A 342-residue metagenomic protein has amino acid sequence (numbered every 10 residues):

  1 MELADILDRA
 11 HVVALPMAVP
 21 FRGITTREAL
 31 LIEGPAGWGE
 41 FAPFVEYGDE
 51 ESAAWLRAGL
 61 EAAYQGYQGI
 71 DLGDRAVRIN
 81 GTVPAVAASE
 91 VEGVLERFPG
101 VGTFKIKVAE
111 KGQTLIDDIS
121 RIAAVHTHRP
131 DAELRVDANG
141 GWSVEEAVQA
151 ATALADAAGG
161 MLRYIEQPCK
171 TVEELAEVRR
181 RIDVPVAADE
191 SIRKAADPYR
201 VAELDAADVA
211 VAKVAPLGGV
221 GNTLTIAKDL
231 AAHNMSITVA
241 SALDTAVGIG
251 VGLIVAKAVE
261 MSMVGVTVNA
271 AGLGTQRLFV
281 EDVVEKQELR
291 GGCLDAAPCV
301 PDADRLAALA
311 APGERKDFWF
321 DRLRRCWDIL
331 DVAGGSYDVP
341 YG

Functional and structural regions predicted by a protein language model:
M1-R135, N139-A158, V283-G342: N-terminal capping/lid subdomain adjacent to the active-site entrance of alpha/beta enzymes
I32-G34, F104, D137, I165 (+4 more regions): Conserved, mostly hydrophobic/aromatic
F98-G102, H128-D131, T152-L162, R179-A187 (+3 more regions): Glycine-enriched alpha-helix->loop->beta-strand junction motifs that scaffold or abut catalytic
F104-T114, E133-G140, G160-T171, V184-K194 (+2 more regions): Catalytic beta/alpha-barrel core
E110-H128, W142-E146, P168-R180, A195-D197 (+1 more regions): Active-site-adjacent beta->alpha loops and helix N-cap segments on the catalytic face of soluble alpha/beta enzymes
Y199, E203-L306: Shared catalytic-loop signature of beta/alpha-barrel
